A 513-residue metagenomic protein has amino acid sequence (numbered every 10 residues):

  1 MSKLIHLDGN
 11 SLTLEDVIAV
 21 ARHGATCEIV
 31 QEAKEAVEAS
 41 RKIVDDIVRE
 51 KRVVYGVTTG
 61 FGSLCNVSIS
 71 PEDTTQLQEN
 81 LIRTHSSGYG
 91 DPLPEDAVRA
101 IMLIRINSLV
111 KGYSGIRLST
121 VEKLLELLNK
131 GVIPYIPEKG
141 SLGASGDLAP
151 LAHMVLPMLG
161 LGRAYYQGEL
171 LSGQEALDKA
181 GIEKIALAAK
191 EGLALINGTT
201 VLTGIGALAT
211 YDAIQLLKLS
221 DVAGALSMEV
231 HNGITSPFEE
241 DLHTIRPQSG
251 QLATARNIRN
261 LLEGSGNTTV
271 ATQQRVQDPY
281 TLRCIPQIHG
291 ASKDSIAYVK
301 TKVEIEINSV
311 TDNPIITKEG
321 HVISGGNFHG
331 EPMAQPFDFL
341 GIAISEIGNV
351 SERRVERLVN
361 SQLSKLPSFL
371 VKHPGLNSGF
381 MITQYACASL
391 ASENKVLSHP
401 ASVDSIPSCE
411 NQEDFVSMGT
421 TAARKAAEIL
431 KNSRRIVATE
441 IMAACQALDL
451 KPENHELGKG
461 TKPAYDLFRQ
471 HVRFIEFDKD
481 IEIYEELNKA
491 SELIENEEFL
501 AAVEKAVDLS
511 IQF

Functional and structural regions predicted by a protein language model:
S2-A25, I29-A36, S40-V48, S70 (+1 more regions): C-terminal auxiliary extensions adjacent to catalytic cores
V17, L81, H85, A97 (+5 more regions): Short alpha-helical scaffolding segments that buttress acidic/His motifs in well-ordered protein cores
T26-C27, S86-Y89, K111: A glycine-/small-polar-enriched, mobile loop at the entrance of the PLP active site in fold-type I
V37-I43, I47-C65: N-terminal low-complexity or amphipathic/hydrophobic leaders
Y55-I69, D73-L77, T84-N107, P137-L159 (+3 more regions): FAD-binding core of FAD-dependent oxidoreductases, characterized by glycine-rich FAD pyrophosphate-binding loops
P92, G115-R117, K218, K302: Alpha/propeptide regions of enzymes that mature by internal proteolysis
Y113, L142-A144, G375: Conserved, non-catalytic sequence blocks in retroelement Pol enzymes and Pol-derived host proteins
Y113-K139: FAD-binding glycine-rich core of flavoenzymes that anchor FAD
